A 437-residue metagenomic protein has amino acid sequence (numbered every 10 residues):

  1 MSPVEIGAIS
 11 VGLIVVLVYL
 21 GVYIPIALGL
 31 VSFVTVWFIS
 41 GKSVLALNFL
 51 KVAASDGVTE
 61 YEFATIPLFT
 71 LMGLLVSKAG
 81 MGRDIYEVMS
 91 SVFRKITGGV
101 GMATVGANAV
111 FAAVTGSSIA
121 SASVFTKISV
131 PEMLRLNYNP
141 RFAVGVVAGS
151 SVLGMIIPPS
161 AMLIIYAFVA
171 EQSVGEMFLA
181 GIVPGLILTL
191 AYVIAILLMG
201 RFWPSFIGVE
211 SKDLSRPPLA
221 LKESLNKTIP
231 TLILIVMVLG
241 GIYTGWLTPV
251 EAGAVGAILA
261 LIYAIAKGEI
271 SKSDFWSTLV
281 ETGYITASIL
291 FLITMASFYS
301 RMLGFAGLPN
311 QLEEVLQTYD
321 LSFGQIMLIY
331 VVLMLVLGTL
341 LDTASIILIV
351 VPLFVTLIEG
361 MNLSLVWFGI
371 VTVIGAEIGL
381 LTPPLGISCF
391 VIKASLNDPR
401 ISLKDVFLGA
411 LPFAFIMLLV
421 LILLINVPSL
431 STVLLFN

Functional and structural regions predicted by a protein language model:
M1-N437: Alpha-helical transmembrane segments of multi-pass membrane transport proteins
